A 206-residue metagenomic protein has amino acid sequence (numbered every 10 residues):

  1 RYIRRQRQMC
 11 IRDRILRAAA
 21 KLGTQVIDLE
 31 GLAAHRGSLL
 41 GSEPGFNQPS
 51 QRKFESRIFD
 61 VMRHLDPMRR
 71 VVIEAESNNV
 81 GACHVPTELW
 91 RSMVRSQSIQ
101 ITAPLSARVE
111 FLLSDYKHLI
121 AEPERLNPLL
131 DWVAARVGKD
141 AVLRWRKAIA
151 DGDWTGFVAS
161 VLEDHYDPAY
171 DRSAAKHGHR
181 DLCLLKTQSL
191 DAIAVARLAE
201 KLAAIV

Functional and structural regions predicted by a protein language model:
R1-I11: Single conserved hydrophobic/aromatic residue that forms the stacking wall/gate of nucleotide- or nucleobase-binding
R7, T24, L182: Short, conserved active-site loop motifs that form the nucleotide-linked donor/cofactor pocket
Q8, R14-R17, N47, Q51-F54: Conserved, well-structured core segments that form the ligand-binding/active-site neighborhood of functional domains
R12-V26: A conserved segment at the C-terminal end of the G1
I15-A18, R57, F111, V161: Alpha-helical scaffold segments in soluble metabolic enzymes
L22-S92: Conserved nucleotide-sensing/catalytic segment adjacent to the nucleotide-binding pocket in NTP-handling enzymes
S92-S98, T102-V206: Conserved NTP phosphate-binding and transfer environment spanning the P-loop NTPase/kinase superfamily
